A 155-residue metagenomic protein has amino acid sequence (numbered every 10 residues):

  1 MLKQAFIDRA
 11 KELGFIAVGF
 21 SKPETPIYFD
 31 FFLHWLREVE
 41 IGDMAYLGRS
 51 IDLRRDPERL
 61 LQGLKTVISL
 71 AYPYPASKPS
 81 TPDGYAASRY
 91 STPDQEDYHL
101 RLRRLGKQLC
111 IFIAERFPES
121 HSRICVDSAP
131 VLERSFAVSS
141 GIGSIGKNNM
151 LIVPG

Functional and structural regions predicted by a protein language model:
M1-G155: Auxiliary alpha/beta "docking" domains used to position bulky ligands
